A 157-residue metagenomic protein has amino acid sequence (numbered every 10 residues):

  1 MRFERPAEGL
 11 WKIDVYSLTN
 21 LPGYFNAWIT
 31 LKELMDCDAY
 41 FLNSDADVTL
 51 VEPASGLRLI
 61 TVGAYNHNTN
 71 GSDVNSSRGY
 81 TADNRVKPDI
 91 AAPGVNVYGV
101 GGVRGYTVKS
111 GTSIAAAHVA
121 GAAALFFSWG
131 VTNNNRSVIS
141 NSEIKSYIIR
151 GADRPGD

Functional and structural regions predicted by a protein language model:
M1-V100, R150: Catalytic-core segments of hydrolase enzymes
G94-D157: Hydrolase catalytic cores
